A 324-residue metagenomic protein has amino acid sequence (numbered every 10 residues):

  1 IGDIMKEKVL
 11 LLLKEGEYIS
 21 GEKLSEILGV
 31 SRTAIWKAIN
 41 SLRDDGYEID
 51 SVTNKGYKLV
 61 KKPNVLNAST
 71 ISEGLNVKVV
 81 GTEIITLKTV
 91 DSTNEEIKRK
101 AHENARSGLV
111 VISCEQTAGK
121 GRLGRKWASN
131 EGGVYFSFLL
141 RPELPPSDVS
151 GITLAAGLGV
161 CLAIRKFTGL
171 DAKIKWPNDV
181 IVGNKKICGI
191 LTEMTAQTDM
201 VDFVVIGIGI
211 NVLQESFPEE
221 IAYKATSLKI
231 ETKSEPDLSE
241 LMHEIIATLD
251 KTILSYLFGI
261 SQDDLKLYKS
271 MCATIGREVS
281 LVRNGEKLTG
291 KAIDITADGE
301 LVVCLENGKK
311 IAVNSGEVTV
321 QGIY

Functional and structural regions predicted by a protein language model:
G2-K23, I27-V30, N40, D44-D45 (+3 more regions): Long, positively charged amphipathic alpha-helical accessory segments at protein N-termini or as interdomain linkers
K6-R165, C188: N-terminal lobe of the biotin/lipoate ligase/transferase fold
D50, A172-K173: A local structural micro-motif
K88, I174-W176: Short loop/edge segments at beta-strand edges and connector loops that shape dinucleotide/nucleotide cofactor-binding
